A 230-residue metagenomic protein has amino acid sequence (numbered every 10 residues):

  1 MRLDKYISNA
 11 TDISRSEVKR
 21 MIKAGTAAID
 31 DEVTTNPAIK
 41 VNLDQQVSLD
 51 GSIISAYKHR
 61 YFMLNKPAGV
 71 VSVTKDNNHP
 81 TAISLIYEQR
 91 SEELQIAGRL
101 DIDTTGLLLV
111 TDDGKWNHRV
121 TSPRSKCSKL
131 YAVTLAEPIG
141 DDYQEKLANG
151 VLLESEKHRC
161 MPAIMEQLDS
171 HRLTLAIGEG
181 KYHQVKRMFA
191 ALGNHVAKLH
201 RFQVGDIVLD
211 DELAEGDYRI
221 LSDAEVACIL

Functional and structural regions predicted by a protein language model:
M1-L230: Basic, flexible Lys/Arg- and Gly-enriched helix-loop patches that mediate nucleic-acid binding at interfaces with rRNA
